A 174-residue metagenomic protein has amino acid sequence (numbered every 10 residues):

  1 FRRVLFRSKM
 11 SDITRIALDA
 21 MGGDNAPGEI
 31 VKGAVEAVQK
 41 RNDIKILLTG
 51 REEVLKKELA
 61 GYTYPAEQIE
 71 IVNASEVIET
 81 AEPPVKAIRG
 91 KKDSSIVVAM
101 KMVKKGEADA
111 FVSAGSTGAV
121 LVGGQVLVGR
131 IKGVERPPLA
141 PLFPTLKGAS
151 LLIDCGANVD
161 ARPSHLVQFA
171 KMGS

Functional and structural regions predicted by a protein language model:
F1-L5: Short, small-residue-biased leader/transition segments that mark boundaries at the very start of proteins
R7-Q125: Contiguous, glycine/small-aliphatic-enriched amphipathic segments in soluble metabolic enzymes
K32, V122, P137, P141 (+1 more regions): Residues on a specific face of well-ordered alpha-helices
E76-I78, L146, V159: Residue-level detector of flexible, active-site-proximal loop/helix-junction positions within diverse enzyme catalytic
V98, L151-S174: Ligand-binding beta-strand-loop-alpha-helix segment within the catalytic cores of soluble metabolic enzymes
V98-M102, E135-F143, G173-S174: Short, charged beta->alpha transition segments
K104, L127, S164-V167: Signature of multi-pass transmembrane helix bundles
V122-G156: Short, acidic/small-residue loops that bind anionic groups at enzyme active sites
